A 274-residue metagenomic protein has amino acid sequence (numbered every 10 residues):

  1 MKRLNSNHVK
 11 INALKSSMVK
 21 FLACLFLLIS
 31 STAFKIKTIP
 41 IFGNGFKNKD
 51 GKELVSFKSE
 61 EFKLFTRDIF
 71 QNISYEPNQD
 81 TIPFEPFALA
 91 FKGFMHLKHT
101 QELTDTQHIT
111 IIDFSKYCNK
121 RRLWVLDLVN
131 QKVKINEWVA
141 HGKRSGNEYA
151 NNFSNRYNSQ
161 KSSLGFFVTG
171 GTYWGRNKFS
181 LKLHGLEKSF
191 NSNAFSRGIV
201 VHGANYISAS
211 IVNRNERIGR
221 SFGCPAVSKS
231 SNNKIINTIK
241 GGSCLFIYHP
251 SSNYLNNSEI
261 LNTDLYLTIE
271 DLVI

Functional and structural regions predicted by a protein language model:
M1-N48, I274: Bacterial Sec-dependent N-terminal signal peptides
I39-S221, K229-T238, S243, S252-V273: Cell wall/extracellular polymer interaction/catalysis modules
F246-Y248: C-terminal, well-folded lobe of enzymatic/effector domains
